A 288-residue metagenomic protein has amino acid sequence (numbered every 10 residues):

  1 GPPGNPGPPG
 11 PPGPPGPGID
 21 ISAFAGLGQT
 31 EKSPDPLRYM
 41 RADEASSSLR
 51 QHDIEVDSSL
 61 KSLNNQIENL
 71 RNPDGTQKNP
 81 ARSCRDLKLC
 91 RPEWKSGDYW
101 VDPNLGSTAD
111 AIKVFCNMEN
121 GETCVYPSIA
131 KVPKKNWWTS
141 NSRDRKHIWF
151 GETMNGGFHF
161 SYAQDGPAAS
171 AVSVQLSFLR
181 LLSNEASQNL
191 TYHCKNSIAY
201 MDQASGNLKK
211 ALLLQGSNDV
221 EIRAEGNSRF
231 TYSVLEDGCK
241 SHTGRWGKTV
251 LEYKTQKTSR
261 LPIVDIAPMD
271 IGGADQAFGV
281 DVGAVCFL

Functional and structural regions predicted by a protein language model:
G1-N64, P73: Collagen triple-helix Gly-X-Y repeats, specifically the non-glycine X and Y positions
P2-N5, D57, K61, K78-A81 (+2 more regions): Conserved structured core elements
N69-V250, T255, F287: Extracellular beta-rich globular recognition domains, centered on the fibrinogen C-terminal
N189-L190, I263, P268: Long, intrinsically disordered, low-complexity regulatory linkers and terminal tails in metazoan membrane-associated
K257-R260: C-terminal structured interaction module
D270-L288: C-terminal helix/juxtamembrane-tail motif
